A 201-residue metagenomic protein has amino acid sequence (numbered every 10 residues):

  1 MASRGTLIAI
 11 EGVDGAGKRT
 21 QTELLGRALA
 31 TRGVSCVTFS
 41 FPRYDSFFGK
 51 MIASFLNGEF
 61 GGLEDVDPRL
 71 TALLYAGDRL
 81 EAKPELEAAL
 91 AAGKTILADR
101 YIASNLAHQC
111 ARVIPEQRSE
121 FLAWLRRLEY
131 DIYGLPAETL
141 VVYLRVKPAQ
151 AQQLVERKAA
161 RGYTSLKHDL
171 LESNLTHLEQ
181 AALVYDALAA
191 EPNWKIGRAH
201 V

Functional and structural regions predicted by a protein language model:
M1-G5: Phosphate-binding P-loop
I8-I10: Hydrophobic anchor at the beta1->P-loop junction of P-loop NTPases
V13: P-loop (Walker A) phosphate-binding loop of NTP-binding proteins
K18: Conserved lysine of the Walker
Q21: Hydrophobic positions on the alpha1 helix immediately C-terminal to the Walker A/P-loop
V34-Y133: ATP-dependent small-molecule kinase phosphotransfer cores that center on conserved nucleotide phosphate-binding segments
S104-L183: A glycine- and Lys/Arg-enriched "phosphate-lid" helix/loop adjacent to the NTP-binding pocket of small-molecule kinases
A199-V201: Conserved small/polar residues in nucleotide/adenosyl-binding loops
